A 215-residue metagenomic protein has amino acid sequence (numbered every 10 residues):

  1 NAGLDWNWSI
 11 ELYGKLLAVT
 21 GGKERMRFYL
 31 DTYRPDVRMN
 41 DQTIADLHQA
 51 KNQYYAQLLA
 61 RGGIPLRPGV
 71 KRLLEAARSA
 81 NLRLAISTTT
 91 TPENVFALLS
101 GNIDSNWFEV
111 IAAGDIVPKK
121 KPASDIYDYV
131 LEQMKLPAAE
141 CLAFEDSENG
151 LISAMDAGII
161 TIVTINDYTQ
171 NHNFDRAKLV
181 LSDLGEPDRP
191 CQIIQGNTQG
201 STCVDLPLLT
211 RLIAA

Functional and structural regions predicted by a protein language model:
N1-P68, E75-S79, E93: N-terminal helical cap/lid subdomain that shapes the substrate entry/recognition surface in HAD-like hydrolases
V19-G22, G69, N81, G114 (+2 more regions): Glycine-centered flexibility sites
Y55, V70, Y127-V130: Generic hydrophobic alpha-helical segments
E75, T91-A215: Asp-based, Mg2+/Mn2+-dependent phosphohydrolase catalytic module
